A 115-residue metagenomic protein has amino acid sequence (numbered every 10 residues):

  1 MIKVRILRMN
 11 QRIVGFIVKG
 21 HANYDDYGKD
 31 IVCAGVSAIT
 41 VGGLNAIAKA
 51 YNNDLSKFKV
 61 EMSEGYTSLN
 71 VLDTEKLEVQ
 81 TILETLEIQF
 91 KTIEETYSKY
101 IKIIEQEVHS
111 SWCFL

Functional and structural regions predicted by a protein language model:
M1-I31, T40-V41, N45-L115: N-terminal intrinsically disordered, cationic/polar leader segments that include organellar targeting peptides
